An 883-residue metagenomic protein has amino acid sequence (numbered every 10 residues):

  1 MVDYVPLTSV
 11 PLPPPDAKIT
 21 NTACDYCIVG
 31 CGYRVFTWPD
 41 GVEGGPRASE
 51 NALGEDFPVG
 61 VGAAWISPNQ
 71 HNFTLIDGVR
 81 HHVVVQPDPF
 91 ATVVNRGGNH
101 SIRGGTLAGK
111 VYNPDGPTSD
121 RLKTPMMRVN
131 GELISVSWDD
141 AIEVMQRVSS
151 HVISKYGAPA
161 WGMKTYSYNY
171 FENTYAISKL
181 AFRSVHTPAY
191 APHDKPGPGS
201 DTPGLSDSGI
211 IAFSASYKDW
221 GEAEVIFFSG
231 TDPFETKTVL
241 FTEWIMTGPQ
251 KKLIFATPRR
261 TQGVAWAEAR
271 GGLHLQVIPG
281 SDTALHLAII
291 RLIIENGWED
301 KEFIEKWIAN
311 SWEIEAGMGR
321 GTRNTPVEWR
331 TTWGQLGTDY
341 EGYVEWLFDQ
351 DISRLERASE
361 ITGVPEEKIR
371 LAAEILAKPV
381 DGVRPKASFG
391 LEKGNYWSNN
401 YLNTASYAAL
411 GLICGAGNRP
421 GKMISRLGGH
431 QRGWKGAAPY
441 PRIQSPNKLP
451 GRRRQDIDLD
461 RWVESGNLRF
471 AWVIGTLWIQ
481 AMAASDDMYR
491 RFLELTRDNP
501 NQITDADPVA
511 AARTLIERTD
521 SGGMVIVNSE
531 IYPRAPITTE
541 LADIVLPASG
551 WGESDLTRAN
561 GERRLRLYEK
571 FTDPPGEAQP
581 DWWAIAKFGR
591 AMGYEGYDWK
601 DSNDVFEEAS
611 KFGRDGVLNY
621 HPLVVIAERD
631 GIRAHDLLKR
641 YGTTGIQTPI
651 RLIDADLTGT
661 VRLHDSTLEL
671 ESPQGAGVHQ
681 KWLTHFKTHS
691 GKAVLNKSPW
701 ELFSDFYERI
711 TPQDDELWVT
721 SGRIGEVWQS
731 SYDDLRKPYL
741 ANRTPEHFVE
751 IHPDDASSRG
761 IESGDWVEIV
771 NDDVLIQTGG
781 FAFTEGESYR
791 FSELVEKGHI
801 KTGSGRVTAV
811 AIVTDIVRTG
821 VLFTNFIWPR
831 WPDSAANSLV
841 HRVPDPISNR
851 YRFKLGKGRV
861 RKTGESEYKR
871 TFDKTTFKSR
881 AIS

Functional and structural regions predicted by a protein language model:
M1-E299, N310, A358, P365 (+13 more regions): N-terminal export/assembly segments and adjacent metallocofactor-ligating motifs of anaerobic energy-metabolism
S9, P15, I19-C24, G32 (+8 more regions): A cross-kingdom feature strongest in bacterial/archaeal respiratory oxidoreductases
G44-P46, Y190, W298-F303, K368-R370 (+13 more regions): Acidic/polar loop patches that form or flank catalytic/metal-binding clefts of enzymes that bind anionic ligands
V129, S229, R270-G271, L336-Y340 (+3 more regions): Flexible glycine/proline-enriched surface loops and loop-helix/loop-strand junctions
V144, V148-V152, K179-T187, S229 (+20 more regions): Generic, well-ordered alpha-helical scaffold segments in large soluble proteins
V264-G382: Long, well-ordered, tryptophan-enriched scaffold segments
W307-A309, I375-L376, L391-G394, I424-W434 (+2 more regions): A glycine-rich phosphate-binding loop feature that marks nucleotide/adenosyl-phosphate handling sites
Q350, A372-N467, D555, P673-A676 (+1 more regions): A glycine-rich, hydrophobic/aromatic-adjacent loop/helix-cap motif
